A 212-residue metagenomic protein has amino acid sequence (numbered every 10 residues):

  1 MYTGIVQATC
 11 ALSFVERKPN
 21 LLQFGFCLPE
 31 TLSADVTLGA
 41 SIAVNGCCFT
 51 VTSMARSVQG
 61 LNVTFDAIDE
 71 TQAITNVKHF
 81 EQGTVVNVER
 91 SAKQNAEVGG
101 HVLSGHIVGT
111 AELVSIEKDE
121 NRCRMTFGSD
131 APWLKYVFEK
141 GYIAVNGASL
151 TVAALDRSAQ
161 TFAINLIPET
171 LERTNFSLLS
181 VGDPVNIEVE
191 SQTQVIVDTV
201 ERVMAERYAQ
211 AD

Functional and structural regions predicted by a protein language model:
M1-D212: Conserved loop->alpha-helix
